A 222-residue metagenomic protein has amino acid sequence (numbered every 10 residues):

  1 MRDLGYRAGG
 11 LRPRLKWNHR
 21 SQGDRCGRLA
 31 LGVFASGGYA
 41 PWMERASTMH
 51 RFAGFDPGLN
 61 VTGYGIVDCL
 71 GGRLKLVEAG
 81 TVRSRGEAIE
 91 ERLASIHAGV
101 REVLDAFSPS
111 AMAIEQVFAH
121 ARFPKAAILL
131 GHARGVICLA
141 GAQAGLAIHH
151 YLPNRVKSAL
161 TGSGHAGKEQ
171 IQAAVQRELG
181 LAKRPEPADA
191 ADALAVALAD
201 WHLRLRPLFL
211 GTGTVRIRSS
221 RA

Functional and structural regions predicted by a protein language model:
Y6-R7, L15-N18, D24, L29-A222: Phosphate- and other anionic-substrate recognition elements at nucleic-acid/protein interfaces
